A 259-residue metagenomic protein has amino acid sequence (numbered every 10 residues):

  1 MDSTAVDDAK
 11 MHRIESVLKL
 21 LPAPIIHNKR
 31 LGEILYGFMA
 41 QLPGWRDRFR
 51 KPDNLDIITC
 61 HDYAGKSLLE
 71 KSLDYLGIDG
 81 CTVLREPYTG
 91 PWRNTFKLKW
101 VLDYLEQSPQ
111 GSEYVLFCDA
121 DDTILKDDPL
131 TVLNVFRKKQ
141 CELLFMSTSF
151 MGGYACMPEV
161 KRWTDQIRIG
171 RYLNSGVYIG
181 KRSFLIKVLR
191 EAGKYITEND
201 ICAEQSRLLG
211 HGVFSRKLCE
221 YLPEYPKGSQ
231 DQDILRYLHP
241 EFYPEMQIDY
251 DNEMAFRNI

Functional and structural regions predicted by a protein language model:
M1, D74-V83, K138-L143, Y237-I248: Structural alpha-beta junctions
M1-G37, Y172-I259: Catalytic core and acceptor-binding pocket of nucleotide-sugar-dependent glycosyltransferases
V17-L20, R50-P52, R137-K138, G170-Y172: Extracellular/periplasmic catalytic domains that process cell-envelope and extracellular macromolecules
A23, Q110-S112, Q140-E142: Short, high-confidence coil segments that cap the C-terminus of an alpha-helix and link into the following beta-strand
E33-Y114, S183: N-terminal anchoring/stem segment of glycosyltransferases
Y63, P87-T89, D122, T148-M151: Short beta-alpha junction loops
T89-C118, I124-D128, I167-L173, Q230-L235: A conserved donor-nucleotide-binding helix/loop in the catalytic core of Leloir-type glycosyltransferases
I124-W163: Conserved donor-nucleotide/metal-binding helix-loop-beta segment in metal-dependent transferases, i.e., the alpha-helix
